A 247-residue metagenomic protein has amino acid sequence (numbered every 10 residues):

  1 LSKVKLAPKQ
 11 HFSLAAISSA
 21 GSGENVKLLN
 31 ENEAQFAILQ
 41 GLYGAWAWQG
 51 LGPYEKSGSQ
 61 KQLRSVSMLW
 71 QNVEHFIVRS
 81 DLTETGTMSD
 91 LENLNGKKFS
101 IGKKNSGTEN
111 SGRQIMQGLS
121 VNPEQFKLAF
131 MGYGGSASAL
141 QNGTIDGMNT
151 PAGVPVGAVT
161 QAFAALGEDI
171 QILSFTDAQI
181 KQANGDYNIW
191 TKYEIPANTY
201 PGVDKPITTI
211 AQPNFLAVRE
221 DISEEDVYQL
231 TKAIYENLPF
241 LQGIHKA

Functional and structural regions predicted by a protein language model:
L1-V4, F12-A15, M68-N142, P239: Bilobed "Venus flytrap"/periplasmic-binding protein-like clamshell domains and structurally analogous long
S2, A15-S57, G134-A139, V154-F163: Pocket-flanking alpha-helical
K9-H11, G21-E24, E31-A34, Q60-L63 (+5 more regions): Extracytoplasmic
V26, Q35-I38, Q125-N184: Ligand-binding pocket segment of bilobal, Venus flytrap-like solute-binding proteins
A34, G41-G44, Q71, R79-L82 (+3 more regions): Solvent-exposed coil/turn segments that connect beta secondary-structure elements in extracytoplasmic/periplasmic
K56-E74, N198-I207: A structural signal for short loop-to-beta-strand junctions that line the ligand-binding cleft of periplasmic/secreted
I170-Q229: C-terminal lobe and pocket-closing loops of periplasmic/extracytoplasmic Venus-flytrap solute-binding proteins
Y235-A247: Periplasmic-binding protein-like
